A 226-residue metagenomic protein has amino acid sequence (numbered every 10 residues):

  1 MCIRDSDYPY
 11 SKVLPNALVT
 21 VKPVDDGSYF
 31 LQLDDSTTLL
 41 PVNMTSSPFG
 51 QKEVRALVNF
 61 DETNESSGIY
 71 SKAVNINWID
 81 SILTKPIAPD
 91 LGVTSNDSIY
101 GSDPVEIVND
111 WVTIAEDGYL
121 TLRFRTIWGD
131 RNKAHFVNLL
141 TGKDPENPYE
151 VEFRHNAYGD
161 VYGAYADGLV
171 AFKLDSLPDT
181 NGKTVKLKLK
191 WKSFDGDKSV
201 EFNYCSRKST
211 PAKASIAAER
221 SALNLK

Functional and structural regions predicted by a protein language model:
M1-S6: Conserved small/polar residues in nucleotide/adenosyl-binding loops
K12-K226: First exposed extracellular module after export/assembly in secreted or surface-exposed proteins
